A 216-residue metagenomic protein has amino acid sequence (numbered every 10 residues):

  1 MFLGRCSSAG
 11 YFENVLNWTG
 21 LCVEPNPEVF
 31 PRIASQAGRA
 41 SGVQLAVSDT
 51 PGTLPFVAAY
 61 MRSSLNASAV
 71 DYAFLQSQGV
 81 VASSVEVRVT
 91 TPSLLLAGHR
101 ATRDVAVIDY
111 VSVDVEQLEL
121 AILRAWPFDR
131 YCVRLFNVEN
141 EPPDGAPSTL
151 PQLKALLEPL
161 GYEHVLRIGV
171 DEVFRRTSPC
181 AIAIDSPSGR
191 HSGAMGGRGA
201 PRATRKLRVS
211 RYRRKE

Functional and structural regions predicted by a protein language model:
M1-E216: Phosphate/nucleotide-binding beta-alpha loop and adjacent structural elements of enzyme active sites
